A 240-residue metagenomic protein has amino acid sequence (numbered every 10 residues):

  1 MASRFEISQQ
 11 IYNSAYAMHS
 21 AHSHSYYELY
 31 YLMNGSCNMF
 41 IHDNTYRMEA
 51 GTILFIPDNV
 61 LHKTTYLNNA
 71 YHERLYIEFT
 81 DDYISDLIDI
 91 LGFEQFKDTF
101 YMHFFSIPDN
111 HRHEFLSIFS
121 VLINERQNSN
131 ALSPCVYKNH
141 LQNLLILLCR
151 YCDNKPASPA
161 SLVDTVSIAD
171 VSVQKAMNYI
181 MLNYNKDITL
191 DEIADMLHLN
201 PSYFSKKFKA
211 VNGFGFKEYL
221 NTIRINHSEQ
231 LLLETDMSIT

Functional and structural regions predicted by a protein language model:
M1-Y16, D58-N128, L145-P159: A hydrophobic/aromatic-rich effector-binding and dimerization subdomain of bacterial HTH-type transcriptional regulators
S23-M39, F55: Short, conserved beta-strand element in jelly-roll/cupin
M33, L116-N130, M177, M181-Y184 (+1 more regions): Regular secondary-structure segments
D43-P57: Short acidic-glycine-tyrosine-enriched beta hairpin
R126-N143: All-alpha amphipathic helical-bundle segments outside canonical DNA-binding/catalytic cores that form hydrophobic
R150, K175, Y179-N226, L233-M237: Basic/polar phosphate-binding segments, predominantly the helix-turn-helix DNA-binding elements of transcriptional
